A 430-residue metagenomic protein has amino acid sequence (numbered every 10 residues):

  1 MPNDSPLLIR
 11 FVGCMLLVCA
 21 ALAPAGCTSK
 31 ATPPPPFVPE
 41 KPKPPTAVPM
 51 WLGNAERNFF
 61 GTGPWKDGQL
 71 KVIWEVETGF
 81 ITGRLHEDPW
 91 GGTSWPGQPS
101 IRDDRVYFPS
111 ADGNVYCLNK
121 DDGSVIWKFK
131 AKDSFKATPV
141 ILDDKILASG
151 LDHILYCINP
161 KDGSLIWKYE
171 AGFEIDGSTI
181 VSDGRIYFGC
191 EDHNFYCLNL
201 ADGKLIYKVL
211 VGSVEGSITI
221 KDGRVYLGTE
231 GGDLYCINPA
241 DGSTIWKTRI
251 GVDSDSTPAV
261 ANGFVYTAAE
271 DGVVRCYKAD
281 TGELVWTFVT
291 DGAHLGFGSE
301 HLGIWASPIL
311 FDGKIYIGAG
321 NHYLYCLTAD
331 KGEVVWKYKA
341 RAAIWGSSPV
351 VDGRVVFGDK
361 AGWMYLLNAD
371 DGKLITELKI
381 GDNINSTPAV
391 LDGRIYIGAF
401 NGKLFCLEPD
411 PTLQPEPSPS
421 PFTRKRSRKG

Functional and structural regions predicted by a protein language model:
P2-G13: Bacterial N-terminal signal peptides that target proteins for export
P24-G26: C-terminal motif of bacterial Sec signal peptides marking the signal peptidase cleavage site
T28-K30: Bacterial signal peptide processing site
T32-F37, P42-P45, W74-S100, W127-L142 (+14 more regions): Extracytoplasmic beta-rich repeat domains
P39-T78: An edge-strand/N-cap motif at the start of beta-rich repeat modules
N119-D122, N159-G163, N199-G203, N238-G242 (+4 more regions): Short loop/turn segments that connect beta-strands within beta-propeller blades
